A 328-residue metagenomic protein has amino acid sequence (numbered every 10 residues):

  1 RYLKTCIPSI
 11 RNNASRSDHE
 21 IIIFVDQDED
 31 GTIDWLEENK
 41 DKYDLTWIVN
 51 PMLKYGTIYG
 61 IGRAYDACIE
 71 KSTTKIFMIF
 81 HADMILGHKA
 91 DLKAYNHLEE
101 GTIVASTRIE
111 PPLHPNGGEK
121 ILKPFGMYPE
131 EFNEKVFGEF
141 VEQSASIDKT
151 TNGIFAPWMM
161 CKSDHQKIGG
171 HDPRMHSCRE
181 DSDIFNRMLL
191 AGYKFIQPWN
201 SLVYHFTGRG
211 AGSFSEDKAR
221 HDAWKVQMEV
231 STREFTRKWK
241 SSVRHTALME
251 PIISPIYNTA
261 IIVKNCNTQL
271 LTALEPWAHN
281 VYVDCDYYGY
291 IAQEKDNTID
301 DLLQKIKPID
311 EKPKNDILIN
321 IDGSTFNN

Functional and structural regions predicted by a protein language model:
P8-D18, A273-A278: Short, acidic, metal-binding catalytic loop of nucleotide-sugar glycosyltransferases
V25-D34, M52, Y287-Y290: A conserved acidic beta->alpha catalytic loop
M52-S72: Glycine-rich, basic loop-to-helix element that forms the pyrophosphate-binding segment of sugar-nucleotide handling
G60, F137-M160: A recurrent flexible, glycine/aromatic-enriched loop bordering the glycosyltransferase active site that acts as
F77: Short aromatic/hydrophobic "clamp" motif used to bind/position activated sugar donors
I85, K89-Y128: Conserved donor NDP-sugar-binding/catalytic core segment of glycosyltransferases
Y95, N152-G169, R174-S201: A short, conserved alpha-helix in the catalytic core of glycosyltransferases
P111, Q197-A219: Active-site donor/metal-binding and catalytic loop motifs of nucleotide-sugar-dependent glycosylation enzymes
